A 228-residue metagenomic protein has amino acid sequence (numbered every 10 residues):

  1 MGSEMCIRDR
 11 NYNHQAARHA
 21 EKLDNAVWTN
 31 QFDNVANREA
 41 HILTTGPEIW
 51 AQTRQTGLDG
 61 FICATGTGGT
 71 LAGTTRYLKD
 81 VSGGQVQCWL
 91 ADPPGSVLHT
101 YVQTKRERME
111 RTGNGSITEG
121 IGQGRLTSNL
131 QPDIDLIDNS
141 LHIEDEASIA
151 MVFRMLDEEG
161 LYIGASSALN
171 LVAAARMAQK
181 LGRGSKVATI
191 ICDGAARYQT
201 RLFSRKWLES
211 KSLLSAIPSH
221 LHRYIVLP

Functional and structural regions predicted by a protein language model:
M1-I7: Short, small-residue-biased leader/transition segments that mark boundaries at the very start of proteins
R10-E21, N25, L78-A165, K180 (+1 more regions): Active-site/ligand-binding loops adjacent to catalytic centers
L23-G68, G73, Y77, L130-I134 (+2 more regions): Active-site/ligand-binding-proximal alpha/beta "capping" segment
N30-F32, C63-T65, L90-D92, A188-C192: Short beta-strand segments
A51, R76, D80, A175-Q179: Short, well-ordered alpha-helices that flank and scaffold nucleotide-derived cofactor binding pockets
A64-T74, L98, S166-A174, Y198: Short glycine/serine/threonine-rich phosphate/pyrophosphate-binding segments that cradle anionic phosphate groups
I149-M151, N170-K180, A196-T200: Short active-site-adjacent structural elements
G184-K186: Nucleotide donor/acceptor-binding cores
